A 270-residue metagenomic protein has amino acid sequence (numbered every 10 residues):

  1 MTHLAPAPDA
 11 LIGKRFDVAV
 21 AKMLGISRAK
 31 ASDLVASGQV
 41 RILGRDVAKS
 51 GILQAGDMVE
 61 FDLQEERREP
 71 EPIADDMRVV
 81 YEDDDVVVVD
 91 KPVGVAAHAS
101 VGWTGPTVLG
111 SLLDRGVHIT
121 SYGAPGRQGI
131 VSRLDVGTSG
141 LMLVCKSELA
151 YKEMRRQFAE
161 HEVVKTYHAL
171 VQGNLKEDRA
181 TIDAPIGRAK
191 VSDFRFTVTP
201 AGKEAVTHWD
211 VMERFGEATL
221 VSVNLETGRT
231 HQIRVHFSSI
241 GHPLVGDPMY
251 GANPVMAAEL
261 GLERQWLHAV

Functional and structural regions predicted by a protein language model:
M1-S192: RNA pseudouridine synthases
V35, T199, L225: Short, acidic, Ser/Thr-enriched surface-loop or helix-capping motifs
F61-L63, K190-D193, E204-V206, Y250-A257: Short Pro/Gly-enriched beta-strand edge/turn motifs at strand-loop
P72-A74, T199-T207, W266-H268: Short coil-to-beta-strand transition motifs
V79, V171, H208-V211, L244: Conserved hydrophobic positions within beta-strands
V80-Y81, D135, D210-E213, N224 (+1 more regions): Well-ordered beta-strand positions
T104-L113, S147-E148, A159, R188 (+1 more regions): Pseudouridine synthase
S132-R133, T197-A201, D210, G261-R264: Short Gly/Pro-enriched turn/cap motifs at secondary-structure boundaries
